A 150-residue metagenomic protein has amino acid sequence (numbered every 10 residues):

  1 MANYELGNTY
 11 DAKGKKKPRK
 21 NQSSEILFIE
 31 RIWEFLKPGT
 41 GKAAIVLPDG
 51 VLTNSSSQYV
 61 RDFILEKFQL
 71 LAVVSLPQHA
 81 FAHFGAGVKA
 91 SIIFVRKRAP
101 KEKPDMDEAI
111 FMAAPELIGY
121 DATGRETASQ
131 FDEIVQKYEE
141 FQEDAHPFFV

Functional and structural regions predicted by a protein language model:
M1-V150: A conserved structural/catalytic subdomain of Rossmann-like adenosyl-cofactor enzymes
